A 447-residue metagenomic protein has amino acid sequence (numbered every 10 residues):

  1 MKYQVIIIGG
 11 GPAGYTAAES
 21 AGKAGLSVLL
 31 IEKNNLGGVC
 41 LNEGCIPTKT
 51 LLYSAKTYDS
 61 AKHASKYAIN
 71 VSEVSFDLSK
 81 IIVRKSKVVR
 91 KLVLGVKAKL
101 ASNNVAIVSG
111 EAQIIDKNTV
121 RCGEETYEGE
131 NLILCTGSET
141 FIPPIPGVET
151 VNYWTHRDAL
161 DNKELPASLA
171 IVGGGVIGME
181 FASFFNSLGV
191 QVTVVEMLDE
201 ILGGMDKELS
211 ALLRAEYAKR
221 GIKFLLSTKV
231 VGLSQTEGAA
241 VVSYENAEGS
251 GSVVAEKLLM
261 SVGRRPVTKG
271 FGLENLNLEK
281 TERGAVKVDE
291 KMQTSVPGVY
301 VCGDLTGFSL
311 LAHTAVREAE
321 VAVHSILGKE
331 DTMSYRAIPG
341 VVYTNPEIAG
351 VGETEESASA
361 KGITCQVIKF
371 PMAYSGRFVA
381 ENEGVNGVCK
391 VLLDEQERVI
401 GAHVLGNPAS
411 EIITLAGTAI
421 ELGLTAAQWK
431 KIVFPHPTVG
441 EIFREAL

Functional and structural regions predicted by a protein language model:
M1-A13, L165-G175: Beta1/beta-strand and adjacent pyrophosphate-binding region of the FAD-binding site in flavoprotein oxidoreductases
M1-Y3, G123-N131, E248-K257, S295: Core beta-strand elements of the Rossmann-like FAD/NAD(P) dinucleotide-binding domain in flavoenzyme oxidoreductases
K2-Y3, E19-L26, I31-L165, T193 (+7 more regions): Glycine-rich flavin
I6-N34, V39, I46, T50-T57 (+3 more regions): Flexible, glycine-rich terminal cap/loop adjacent to redox cofactors in electron-transfer oxidoreductases
C45, T136-Q191, V195, K223-F224 (+3 more regions): Glycine-rich dinucleotide-binding loop and its adjacent helix/turn
A106-S109, Q113-R121, G189-E290, A360 (+1 more regions): A Rossmann-like FAD-binding core segment of flavoenzymes
E149-L165, S252-L327: FAD-site-proximal beta/loop scaffold in flavoenzymes
